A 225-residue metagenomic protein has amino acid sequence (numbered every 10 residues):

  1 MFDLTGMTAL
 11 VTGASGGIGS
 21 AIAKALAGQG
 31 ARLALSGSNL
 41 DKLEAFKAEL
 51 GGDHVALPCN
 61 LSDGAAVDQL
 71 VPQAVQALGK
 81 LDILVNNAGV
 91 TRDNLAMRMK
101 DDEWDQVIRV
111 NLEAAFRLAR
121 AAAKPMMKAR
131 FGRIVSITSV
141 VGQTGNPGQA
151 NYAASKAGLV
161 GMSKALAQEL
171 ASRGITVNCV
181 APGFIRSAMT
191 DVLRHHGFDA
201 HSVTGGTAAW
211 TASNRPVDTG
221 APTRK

Functional and structural regions predicted by a protein language model:
T8, S15-G17: Conserved glycine-rich cofactor-binding loop
C59-L70, D101: The beta1-alpha1 cofactor-binding region of Rossmann-like NAD(H)/NADP(H)-dependent oxidoreductases
L95-A96, K100-I108: Substrate-binding pocket helix/loop in short-chain dehydrogenase/reductase
A119, S155, S163: Active-site helix of classical SDR
K124, Q168-E169: Alpha-helical segment proximal to the catalytic Tyr-Lys
S139: Residue(s) in the substrate-gating loop at a strand-loop-helix junction that position the organic substrate next
D191-K225: Rhodanese-like catalytic fold shared by cysteine-dependent sulfurtransferases and DSP/PTP-type phosphatases
